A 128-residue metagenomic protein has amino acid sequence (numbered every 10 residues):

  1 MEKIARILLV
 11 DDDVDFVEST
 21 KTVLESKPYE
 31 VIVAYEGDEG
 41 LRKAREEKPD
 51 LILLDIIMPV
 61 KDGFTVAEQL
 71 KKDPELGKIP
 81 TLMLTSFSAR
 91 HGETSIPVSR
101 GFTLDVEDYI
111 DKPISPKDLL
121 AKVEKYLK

Functional and structural regions predicted by a protein language model:
M1-R6, K117-K128: Non-catalytic signal-transmission and effector/linker regions of two-component phosphorelay proteins
D11, D55, T85: Active-site residues of response regulator receiver
V14-I32: Two-component/phosphorelay signaling modules centered on CheY-like receiver
V33-R42, G63: Helix N-cap/capping motif at the beta->alpha junctions
E47-L53: Active-site beta3 strand of CheY-like receiver
M58, L70: Receiver (REC) domain active-site loop signature in two-component systems and cognate sites in sensor histidine kinases
T65, S88-I110, K117, A121-E124: Alpha4 helix (beta4-alpha4-beta5 surface) of REC/receiver domains from two-component response regulators
K78-H91: A short, hydrophobic beta-strand element within the central beta-sheet of small alpha/beta folds
